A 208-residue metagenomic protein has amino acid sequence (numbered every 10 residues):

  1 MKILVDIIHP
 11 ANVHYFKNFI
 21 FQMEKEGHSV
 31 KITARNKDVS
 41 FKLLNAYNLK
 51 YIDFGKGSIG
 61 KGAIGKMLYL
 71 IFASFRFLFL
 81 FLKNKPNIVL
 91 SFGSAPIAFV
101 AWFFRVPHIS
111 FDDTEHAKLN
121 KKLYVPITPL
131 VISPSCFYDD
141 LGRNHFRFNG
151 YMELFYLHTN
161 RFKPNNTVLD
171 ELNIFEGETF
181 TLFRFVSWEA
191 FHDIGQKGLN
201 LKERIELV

Functional and structural regions predicted by a protein language model:
M1-P10, F191: Nucleotide-activated donor-dependent transferases that construct or modify glycoconjugates
K2, N87-I88, L130, F180: Structural motif
I7, E24-Y69: Conserved nucleotide-sugar phosphate-binding/catalytic loop shared by glycosyltransferases and other
P10-E24: Short amphipathic alpha-helix
A63-K85: An amphipathic, basic-hydrophobic alpha-helix
I88-F92, W102-T114: Active-site proximal beta-strand in glycosyltransferases
H108-F111, K118-I132: A conserved, positively charged/aromatic
I132-L199: A nucleotide-sugar donor-handling region in carbohydrate enzymes
